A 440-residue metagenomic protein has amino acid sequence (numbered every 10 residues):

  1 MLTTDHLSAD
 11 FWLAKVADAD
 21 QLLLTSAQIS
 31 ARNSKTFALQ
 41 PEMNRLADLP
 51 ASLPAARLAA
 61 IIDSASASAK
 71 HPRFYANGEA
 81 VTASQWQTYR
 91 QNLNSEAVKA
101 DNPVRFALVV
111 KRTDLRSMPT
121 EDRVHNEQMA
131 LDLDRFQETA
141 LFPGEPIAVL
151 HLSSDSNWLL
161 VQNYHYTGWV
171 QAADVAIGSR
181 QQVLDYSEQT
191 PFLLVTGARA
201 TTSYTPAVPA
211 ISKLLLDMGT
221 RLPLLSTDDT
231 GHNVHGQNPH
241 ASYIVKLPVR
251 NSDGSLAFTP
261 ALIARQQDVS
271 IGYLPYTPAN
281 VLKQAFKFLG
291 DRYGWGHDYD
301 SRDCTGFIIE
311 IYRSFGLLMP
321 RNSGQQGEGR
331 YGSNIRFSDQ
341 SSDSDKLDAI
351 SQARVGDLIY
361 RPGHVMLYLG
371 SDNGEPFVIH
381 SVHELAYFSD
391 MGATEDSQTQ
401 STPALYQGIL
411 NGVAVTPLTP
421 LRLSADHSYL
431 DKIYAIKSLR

Functional and structural regions predicted by a protein language model:
M1-R116, T120-D132, T139, P143 (+6 more regions): Boundary regions of SH3-family modules and the immediately adjacent low-complexity/disordered segments in eukaryotic
L2-H6, H165, A173-S203, P209 (+1 more regions): Aromatic- and glycine-rich peptidoglycan recognition patches
D134, V208-P209, Q267-G272, G290-Y299 (+2 more regions): Second-shell loop/turn segments in exported
A140, P320-D390: ...with weaker cross-activation on analogous glycine-rich loops/strands in unrelated enzymes
E145, T220, R354-D357: Structural motif
D217, H240, F288, R302 (+1 more regions): Short, solvent-exposed loop/turn segments at the edges of secondary structure
V281, A285, W295-Q326: Active-site nucleophilic cysteine motif
